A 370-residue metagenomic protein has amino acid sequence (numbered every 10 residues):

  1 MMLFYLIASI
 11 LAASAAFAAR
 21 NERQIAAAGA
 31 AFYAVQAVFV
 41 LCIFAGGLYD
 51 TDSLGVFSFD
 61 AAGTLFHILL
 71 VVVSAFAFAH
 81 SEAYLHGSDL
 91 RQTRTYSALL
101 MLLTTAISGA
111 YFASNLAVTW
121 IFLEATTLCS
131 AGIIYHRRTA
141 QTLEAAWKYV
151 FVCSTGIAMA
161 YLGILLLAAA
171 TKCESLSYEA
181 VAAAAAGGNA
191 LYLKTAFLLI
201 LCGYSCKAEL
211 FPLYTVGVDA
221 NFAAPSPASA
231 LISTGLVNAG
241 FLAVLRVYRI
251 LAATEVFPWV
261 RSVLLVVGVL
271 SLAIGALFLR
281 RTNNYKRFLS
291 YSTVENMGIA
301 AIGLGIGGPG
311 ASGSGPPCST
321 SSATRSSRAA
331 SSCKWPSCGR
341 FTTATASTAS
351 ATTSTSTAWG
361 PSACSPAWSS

Functional and structural regions predicted by a protein language model:
M1-A98: Transmembrane helix-loop-helix hairpins at membrane boundaries of multipass inner-membrane proteins
R20-A27, L99, Y135, A180-A186: Polar/charged alpha-helical tracts
F76-Y84, T105-A117, C129-S370: Hydrophobic transmembrane alpha-helices and their helix-loop junctions in integral membrane proteins
E124: Short phosphate-coordinating micro-motif centered on Lys-Gly-acidic
